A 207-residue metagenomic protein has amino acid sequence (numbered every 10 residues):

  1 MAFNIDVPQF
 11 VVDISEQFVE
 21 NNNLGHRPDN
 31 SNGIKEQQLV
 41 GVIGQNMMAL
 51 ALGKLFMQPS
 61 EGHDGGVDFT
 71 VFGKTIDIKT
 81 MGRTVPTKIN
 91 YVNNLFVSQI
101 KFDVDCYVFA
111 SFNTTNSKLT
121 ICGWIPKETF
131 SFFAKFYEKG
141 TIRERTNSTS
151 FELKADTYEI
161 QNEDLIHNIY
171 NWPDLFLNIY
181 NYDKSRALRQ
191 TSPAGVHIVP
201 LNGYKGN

Functional and structural regions predicted by a protein language model:
M1-F72, K79-N207: Nucleic-acid endonuclease domains
